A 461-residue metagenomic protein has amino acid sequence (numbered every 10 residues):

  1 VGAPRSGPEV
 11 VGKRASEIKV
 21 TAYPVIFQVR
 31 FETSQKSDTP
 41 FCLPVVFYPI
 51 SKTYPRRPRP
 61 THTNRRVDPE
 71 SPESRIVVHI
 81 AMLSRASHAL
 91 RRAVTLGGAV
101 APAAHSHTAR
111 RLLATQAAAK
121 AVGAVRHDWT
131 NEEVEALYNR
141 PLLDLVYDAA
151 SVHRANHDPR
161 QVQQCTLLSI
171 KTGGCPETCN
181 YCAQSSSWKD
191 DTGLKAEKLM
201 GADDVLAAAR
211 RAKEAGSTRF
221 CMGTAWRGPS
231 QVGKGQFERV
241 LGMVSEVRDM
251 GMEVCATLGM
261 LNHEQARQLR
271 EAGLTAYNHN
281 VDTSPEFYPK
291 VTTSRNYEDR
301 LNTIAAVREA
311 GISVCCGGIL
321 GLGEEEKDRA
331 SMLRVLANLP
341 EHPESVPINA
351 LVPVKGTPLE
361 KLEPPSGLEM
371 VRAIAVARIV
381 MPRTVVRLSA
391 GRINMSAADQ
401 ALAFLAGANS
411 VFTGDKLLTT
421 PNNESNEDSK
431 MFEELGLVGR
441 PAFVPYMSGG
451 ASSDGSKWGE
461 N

Functional and structural regions predicted by a protein language model:
R5, R14, R30, R56-R59 (+5 more regions): Basic polycationic patches enriched in arginine
S6, S16, S34-S37, S51 (+1 more regions): Serine residues within intrinsically disordered or low-complexity segments
L83-G98, P102-P159, R334-N461: Auxiliary Fe-S-binding modules of radical SAM enzymes
N139, Y147-D191, E197-G223: N-terminal pre-triad scaffold of radical SAM enzymes
V162-T166, F220, V254-A256, Y277-H279 (+4 more regions): Hydrophobic faces of well-ordered beta-strands that scaffold small-molecule active sites in alpha/beta enzyme cores
S186-N338: Conserved Radical SAM active-site core
